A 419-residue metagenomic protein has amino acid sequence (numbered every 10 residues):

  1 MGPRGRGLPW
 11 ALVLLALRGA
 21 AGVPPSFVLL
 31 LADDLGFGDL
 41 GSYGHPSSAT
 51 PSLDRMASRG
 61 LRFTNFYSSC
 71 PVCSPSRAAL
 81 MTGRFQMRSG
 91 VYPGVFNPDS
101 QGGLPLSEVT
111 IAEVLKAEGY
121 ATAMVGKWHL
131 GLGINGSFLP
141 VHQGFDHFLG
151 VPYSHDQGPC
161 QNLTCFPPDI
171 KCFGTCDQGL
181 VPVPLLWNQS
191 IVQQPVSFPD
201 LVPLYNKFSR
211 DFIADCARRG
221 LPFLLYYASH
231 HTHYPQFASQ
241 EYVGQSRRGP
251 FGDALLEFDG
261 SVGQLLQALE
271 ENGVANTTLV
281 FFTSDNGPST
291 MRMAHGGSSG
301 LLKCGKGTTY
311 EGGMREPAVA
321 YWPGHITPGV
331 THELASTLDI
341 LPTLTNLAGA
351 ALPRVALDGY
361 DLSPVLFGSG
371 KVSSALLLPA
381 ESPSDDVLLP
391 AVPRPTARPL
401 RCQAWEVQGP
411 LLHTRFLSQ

Functional and structural regions predicted by a protein language model:
G2-L417: Formylglycine-dependent sulfatase
